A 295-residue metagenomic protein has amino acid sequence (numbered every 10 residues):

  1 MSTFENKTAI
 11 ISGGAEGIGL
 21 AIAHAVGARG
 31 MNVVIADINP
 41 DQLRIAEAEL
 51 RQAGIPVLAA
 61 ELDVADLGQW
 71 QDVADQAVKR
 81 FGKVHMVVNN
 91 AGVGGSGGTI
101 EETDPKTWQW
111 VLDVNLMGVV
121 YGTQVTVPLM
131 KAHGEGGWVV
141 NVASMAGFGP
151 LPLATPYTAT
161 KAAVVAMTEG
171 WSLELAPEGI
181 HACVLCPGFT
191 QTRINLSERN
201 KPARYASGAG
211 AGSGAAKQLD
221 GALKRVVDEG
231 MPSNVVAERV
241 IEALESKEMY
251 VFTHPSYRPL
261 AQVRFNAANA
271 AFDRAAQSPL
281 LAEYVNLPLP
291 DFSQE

Functional and structural regions predicted by a protein language model:
S2-V34: Canonical Rossmann dinucleotide-binding motif of NAD(H)/NADP(H)-dependent dehydrogenases/reductases, specifically
R29, G149, G170-I180: Active-site-adjacent segment of SDR/Rossmann-fold oxidoreductases
P40-D41, A60-D72, P105: The beta1-alpha1 cofactor-binding region of Rossmann-like NAD(H)/NADP(H)-dependent oxidoreductases
G98-I100, D104-W110: Substrate-binding pocket helix/loop in short-chain dehydrogenase/reductase
T123, T160: Active-site helix of classical SDR
S144: Residue(s) in the substrate-gating loop at a strand-loop-helix junction that position the organic substrate next
P177-P255: SDR active-site lid
